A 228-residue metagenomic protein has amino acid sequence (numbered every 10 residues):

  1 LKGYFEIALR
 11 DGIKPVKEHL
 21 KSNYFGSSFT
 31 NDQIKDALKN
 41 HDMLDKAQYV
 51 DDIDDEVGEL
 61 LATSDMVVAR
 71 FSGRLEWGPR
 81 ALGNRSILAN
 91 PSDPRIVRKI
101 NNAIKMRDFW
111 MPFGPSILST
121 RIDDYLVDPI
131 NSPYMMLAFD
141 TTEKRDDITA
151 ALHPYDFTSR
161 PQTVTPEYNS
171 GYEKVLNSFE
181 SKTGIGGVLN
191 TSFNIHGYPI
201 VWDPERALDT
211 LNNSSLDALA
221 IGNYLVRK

Functional and structural regions predicted by a protein language model:
L1-K228: Flexible beta->alpha loop and helix N-cap segments adjacent to enzyme active/binding sites
